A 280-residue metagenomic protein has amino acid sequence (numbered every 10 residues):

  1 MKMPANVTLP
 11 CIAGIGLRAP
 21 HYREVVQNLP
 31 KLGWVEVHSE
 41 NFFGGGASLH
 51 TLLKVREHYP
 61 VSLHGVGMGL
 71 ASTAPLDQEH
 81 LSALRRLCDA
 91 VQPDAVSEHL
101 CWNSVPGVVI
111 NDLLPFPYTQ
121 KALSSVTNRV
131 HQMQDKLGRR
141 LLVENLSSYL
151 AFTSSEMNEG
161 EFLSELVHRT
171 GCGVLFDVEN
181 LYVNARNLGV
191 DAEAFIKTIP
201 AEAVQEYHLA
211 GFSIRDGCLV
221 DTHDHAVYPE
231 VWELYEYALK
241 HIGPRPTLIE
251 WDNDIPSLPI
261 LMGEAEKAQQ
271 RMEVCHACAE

Functional and structural regions predicted by a protein language model:
K2-V25: Boundary/entry segment of secreted carbohydrate-active catalytic domains
R23, H38-S48, G69-E79, Y149-E156 (+3 more regions): Acidic-and-aromatic substrate-binding clefts and catalytic sites of carbohydrate-active enzymes
E24-P30, G46-L63, E79-D94, M133-K136 (+3 more regions): Acidic (Asp/Glu)-rich catalytic clusters
V35, V96, D177, Y207 (+1 more regions): Conserved, mostly hydrophobic/aromatic
R56, L258-A279: C-terminal helical cap(s) of enzyme catalytic domains, especially alpha/beta-barrels
P75, L113-T119, L123, N184-G243: Gly/Pro-rich active-site loop or hairpin
D77-G173: Active-site acidic/histidine proton-transfer and metal-coordination neighborhood in alpha/beta enzyme cores
Q134-C218: Acidic/histidine-rich catalytic cores of soluble enzymes
